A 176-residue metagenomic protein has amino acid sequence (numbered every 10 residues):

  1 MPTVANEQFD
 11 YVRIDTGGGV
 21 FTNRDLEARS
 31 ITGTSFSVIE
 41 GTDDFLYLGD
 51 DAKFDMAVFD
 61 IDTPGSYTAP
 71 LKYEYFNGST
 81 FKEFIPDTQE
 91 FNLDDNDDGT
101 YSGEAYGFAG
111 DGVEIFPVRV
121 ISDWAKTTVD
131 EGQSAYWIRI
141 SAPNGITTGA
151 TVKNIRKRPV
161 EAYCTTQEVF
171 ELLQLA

Functional and structural regions predicted by a protein language model:
M1-Q8, T16, V20, G78-K82 (+1 more regions): Conserved short "hinge" loops at termini or chain/domain junctions
R24-E27: Intrinsically disordered, low-complexity acidic/polar tracts
T32-D51: Short beta-strands within extracellular/lumenal beta-sheet-rich domains
F45-G49, D97-G145: Beta-sandwich interaction modules
D51-Y73: A short beta-strand element within beta-rich, extracytoplasmic domains of secreted/secretory-pathway proteins
S66-F116: Non-cytosolic beta-sandwich-type ligand-binding/adhesion modules
N144-K157: Edge beta-strands of jelly-roll/beta-sandwich modules across compartments, strongly enriched in secreted/luminal
